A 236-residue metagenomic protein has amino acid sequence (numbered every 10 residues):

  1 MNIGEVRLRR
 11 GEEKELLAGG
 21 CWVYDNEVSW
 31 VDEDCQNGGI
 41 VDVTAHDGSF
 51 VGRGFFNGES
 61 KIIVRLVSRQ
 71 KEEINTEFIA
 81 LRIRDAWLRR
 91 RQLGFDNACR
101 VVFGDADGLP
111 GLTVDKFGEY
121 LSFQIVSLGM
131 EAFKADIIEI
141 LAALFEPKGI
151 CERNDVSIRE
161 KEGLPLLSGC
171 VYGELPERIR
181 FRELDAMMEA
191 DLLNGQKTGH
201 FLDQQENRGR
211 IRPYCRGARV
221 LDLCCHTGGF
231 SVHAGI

Functional and structural regions predicted by a protein language model:
M1-F117, P176: Non-catalytic accessory regions of SAM-dependent methyltransferases
E59-S60, G129-E131, Q196-K197: Short, surface-exposed beta-strand-loop junctions and turns on beta-sheet-rich folds
V102-D115, F133-F201, G209: Non-catalytic substrate-recognition/targeting regions of SAM-dependent transferases
G118-E131: A short interface-forming secondary-structure element
E119, M188, N207, C224: Conserved hydrophobic/aromatic pocket- or pore-lining residues that grip, position, or stack substrates in active sites
R210-I236: Conserved SAM/SAH cofactor-binding pocket of Class I
